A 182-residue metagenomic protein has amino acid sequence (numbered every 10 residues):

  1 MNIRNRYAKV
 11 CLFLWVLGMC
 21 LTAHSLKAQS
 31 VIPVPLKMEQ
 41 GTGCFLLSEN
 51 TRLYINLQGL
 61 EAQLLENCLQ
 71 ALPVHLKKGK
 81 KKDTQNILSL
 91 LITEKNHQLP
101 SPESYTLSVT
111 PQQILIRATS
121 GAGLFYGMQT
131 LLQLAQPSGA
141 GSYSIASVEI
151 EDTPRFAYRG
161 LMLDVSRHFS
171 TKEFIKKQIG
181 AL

Functional and structural regions predicted by a protein language model:
M1, L17-C20: A detector of low-complexity, intrinsically disordered, Ser/Thr/Gly/Pro/Ala-rich segments
M1-Y7: N-terminal secretory signal peptides that target proteins for export/translocation
A8, T22-A23: Ala/Thr-enriched low-complexity intrinsically disordered regions
L12-L17, H24-R159: Acidic, contiguous N-terminal accessory segments
W15, T22, I175-Q178: An exposure/low-complexity boundary signal
R155-L182: Substrate-binding cleft of carbohydrate-active enzyme catalytic domains
